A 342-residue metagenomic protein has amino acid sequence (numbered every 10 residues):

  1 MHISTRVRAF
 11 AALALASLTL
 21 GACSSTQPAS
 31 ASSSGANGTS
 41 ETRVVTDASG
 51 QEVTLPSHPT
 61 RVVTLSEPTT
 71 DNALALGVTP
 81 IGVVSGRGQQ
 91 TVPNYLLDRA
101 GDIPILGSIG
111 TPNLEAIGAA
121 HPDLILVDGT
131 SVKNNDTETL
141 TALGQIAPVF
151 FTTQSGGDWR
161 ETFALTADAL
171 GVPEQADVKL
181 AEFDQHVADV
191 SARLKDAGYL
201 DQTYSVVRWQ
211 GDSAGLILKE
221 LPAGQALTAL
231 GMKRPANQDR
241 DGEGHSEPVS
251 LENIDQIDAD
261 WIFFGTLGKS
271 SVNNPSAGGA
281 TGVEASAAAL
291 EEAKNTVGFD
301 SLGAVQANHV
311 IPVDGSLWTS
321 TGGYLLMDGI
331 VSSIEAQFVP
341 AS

Functional and structural regions predicted by a protein language model:
M1-G21: Sec-dependent bacterial lipoprotein signal peptides
L20-T39: Bacterial lipoprotein signal-peptidase II cleavage site
E52, A142-D212, H309, L317-S342: Extracytoplasmic substrate-binding proteins
R61, E67-A116, L124, G129-T130: A short, structured surface patch at a secondary-structure boundary
R61-A73, V178-N237: Basic- and aromatic-lined ligand-binding clefts that recognize polyanionic substrates
Q89-V92, V132-T137, T153-L165, A169 (+3 more regions): Extracytoplasmic ligand-binding site segments that recognize negatively charged/polar headgroups
H121-V127, D258-I262: Proline-aspartate-enriched helix->loop->beta-strand connector
W261-S342: Structured C-terminal subdomain patch of bacterial secreted/periplasmic proteins
